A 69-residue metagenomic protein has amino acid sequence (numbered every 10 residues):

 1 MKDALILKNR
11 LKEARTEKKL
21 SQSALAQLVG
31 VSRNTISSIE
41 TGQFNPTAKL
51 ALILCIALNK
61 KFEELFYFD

Functional and structural regions predicted by a protein language model:
M1, F66-D69: Short, charged recognition helix plus adjacent turn of helix-turn-helix-like nucleic-acid-binding domains
M1-E17: A short, Lys/Arg-rich alpha-helix, primarily the initiator
N9, L20, P46-K49: Residue-level signal for the short linker/turn that defines the boundary of a DNA-recognition helix
T16, Q27, I56: Alpha-helical residues within the helix-turn-helix
K19-S38: Short alpha-helical DNA-recognition segment
T41: Short, conserved catalytic or interaction motifs in soluble domains
K49-E64: DNA major-groove recognition helix of helix-turn-helix/homeodomain DNA-binding modules
